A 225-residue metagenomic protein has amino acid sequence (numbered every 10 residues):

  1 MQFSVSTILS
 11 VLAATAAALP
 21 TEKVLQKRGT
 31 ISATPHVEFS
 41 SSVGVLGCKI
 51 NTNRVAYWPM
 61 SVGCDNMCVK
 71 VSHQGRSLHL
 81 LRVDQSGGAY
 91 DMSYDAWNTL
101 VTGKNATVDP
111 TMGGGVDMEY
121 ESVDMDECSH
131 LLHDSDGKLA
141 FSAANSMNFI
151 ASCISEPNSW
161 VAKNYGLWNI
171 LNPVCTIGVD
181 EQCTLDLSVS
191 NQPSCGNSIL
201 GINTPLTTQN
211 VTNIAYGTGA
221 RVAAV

Functional and structural regions predicted by a protein language model:
Q2-D65, L78, Q85-A89, Y94-V225: Mature exported/compartmentalized surface modules and terminal targeting/interaction regions
